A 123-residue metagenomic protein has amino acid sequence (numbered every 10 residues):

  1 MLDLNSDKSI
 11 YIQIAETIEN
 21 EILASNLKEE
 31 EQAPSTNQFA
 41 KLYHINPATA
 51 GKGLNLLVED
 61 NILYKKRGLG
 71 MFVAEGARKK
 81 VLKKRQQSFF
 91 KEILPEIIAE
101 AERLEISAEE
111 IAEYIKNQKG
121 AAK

Functional and structural regions predicted by a protein language model:
M1-A33, Q38, S88, E92-K123: Extreme N-terminal segment that seeds HTH/winged-HTH DNA-binding domains in transcriptional regulators
D7-S9, S25-N26, K41, G68-M71 (+1 more regions): Short hydrophobic/aromatic-rich motifs at helix boundaries and adjacent loops
Y11, S35, M71-Q86: Short, cationic-aromatic polyanion-contact patches
I12, A48-A50, R67, I98: Hydrophobic alpha-helical segments
N26-L27, E31, E59-G68, A74-E75: Beta-hairpin "wing" of winged helix-turn-helix
Q32-Y64: N-terminal helix-turn-helix
G53, K66-G68, Q87: Hydrophobic alpha-helical segments, especially transmembrane helices and their immediate juxtamembrane helical caps
